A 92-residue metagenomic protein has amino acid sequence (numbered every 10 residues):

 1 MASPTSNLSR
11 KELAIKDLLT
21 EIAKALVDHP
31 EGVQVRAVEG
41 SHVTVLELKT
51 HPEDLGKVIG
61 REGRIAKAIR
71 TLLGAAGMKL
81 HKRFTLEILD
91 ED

Functional and structural regions predicted by a protein language model:
M1-L55, A68-D92: RNA-contacting regions in translation and RNA-metabolism proteins, encompassing KH/S1 modules where present
I65: An amphipathic, aromatic/His-enriched active-site/gating alpha helix that lines ligand/cofactor pockets
